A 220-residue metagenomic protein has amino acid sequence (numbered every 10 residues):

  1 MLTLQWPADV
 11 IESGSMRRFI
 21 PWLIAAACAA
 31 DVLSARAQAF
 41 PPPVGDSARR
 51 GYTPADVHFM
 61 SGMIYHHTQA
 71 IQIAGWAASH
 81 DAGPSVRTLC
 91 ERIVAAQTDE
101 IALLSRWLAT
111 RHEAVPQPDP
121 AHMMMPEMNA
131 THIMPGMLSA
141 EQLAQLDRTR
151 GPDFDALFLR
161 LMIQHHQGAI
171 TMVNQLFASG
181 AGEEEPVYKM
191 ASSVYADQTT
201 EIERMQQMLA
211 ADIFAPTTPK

Functional and structural regions predicted by a protein language model:
T3-S15: Short, Lys/Arg-enriched N-terminal segments with co-localized hydrophobic residues within the first ~10-30 amino acids
Q5-A8, A27, Y52: Short linear motifs centered on Gly/Pro in flexible linkers and helix caps
Q5-A8, W22, Q117: Generic low-complexity segments that are intrinsically disordered, proline-rich and/or Lys/Arg-biased
S13-L23: Bacterial N-terminal signal peptides that target proteins for export
R17, V32-R36: N-terminal twin-arginine translocation
W22-D31: Bacterial N-terminal signal peptides
A37-K220: All-alpha RGS (Regulator of G-protein Signaling) helical domain and cognate RGS-like helical scaffolds
